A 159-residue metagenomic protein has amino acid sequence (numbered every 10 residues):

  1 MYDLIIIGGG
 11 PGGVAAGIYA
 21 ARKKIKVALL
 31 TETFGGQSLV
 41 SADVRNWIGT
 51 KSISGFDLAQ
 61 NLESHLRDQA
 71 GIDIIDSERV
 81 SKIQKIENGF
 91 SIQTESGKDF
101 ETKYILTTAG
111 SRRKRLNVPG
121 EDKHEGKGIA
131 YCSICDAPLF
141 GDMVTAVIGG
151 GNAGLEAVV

Functional and structural regions predicted by a protein language model:
M1-I7, G35, D73-M143: FAD-binding core/adjacent interface of flavoenzyme oxidoreductases
M1-Y2, I6-L30, F34, E125 (+1 more regions): Rossmann-like dinucleotide/flavin-binding elements
A20, L66-R67, D122: A generic structural signal for well-ordered alpha-helical segments
R22, D68-Q69, T108: Residues at alpha-helix termini
L39-D99: N-terminal Rossmann-like dinucleotide/flavin-binding domain of flavoprotein oxidoreductases that bind FAD/FMN
V44-I48, H124, I148: Short, hinge-like loop/turn segments at secondary-structure boundaries
Q60, S64, E78, K127-Y131 (+1 more regions): Short, contiguous clusters of charged residues that form electrostatic/catalytic patches at enzyme active sites, used
